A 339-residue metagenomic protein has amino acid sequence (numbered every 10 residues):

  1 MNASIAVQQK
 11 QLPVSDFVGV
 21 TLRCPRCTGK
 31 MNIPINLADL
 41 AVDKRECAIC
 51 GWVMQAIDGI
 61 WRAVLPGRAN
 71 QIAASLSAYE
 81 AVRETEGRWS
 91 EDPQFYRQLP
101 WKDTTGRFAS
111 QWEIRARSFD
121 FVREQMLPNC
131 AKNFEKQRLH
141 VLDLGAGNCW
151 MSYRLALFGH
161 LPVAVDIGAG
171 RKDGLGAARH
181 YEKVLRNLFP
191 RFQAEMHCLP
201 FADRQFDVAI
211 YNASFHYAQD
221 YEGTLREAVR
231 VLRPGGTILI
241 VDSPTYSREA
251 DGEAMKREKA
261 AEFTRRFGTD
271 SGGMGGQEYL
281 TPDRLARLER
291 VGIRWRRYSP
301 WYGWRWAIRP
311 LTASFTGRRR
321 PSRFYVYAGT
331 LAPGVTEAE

Functional and structural regions predicted by a protein language model:
N2-S90: N-terminal auxiliary segments of SAM/dcSAM-dependent transferases
D58, R62-E135, R154: Conserved class I S-adenosyl-L-methionine
H140-L142, N148-C198: Class I SAM-dependent methyltransferase SAM/SAH-binding core
H197-A209: A short acidic, Gly/Pro-enriched loop at the edge of an enzyme's catalytic core that lines a small-molecule cofactor
V208-D220: A short SAM/SAH-binding and catalytic strip from SAM-dependent methyltransferases
E222-T237: A short glycine-rich, Lys/Arg-flanked "PGG" loop and its adjoining helix->strand segment in the class I
L239-E262: Conserved class I S-adenosyl-L-methionine
M274-Y298: Short alpha-helix
